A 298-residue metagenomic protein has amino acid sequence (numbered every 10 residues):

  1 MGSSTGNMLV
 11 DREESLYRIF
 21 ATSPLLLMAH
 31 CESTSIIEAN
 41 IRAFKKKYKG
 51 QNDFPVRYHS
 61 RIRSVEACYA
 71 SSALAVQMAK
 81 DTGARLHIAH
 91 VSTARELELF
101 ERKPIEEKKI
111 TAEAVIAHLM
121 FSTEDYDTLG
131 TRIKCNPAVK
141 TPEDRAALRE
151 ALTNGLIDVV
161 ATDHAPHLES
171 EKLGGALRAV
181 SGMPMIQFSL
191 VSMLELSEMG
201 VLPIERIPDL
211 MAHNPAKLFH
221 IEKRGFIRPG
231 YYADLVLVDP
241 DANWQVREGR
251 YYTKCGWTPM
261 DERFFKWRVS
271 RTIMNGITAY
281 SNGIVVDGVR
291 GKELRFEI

Functional and structural regions predicted by a protein language model:
G2, G6-V160: Histidine/acidic residue-rich metal-binding segments in metalloenzymes
E32, S92, V115, A165 (+3 more regions): Anionic group-transfer/hydrolysis microenvironments
I37, L97, M120, L168-S170 (+2 more regions): Glycine/Thr-rich phosphate-binding loops of Rossmann-like dinucleotide-binding domains
N52-G83, R132, T153-N154, D158-V160 (+1 more regions): His/Asp/Glu-enriched, well-ordered alpha-helical/loop segment that forms or immediately abuts the divalent-metal
E96-R102, G288-I298: C-terminal/domain-terminus segments
I105-E107, Y126-L129, G174, G200-V201 (+1 more regions): Short, glycine- and charge-enriched coil/turn segments that flank and shape catalytic ligand pockets
V115, T131, C135, A179-G182 (+5 more regions): Glycine-rich, flexible loop/turn motifs
G175, P229-R295: C-terminal cap of metal-dependent C-N hydrolases
